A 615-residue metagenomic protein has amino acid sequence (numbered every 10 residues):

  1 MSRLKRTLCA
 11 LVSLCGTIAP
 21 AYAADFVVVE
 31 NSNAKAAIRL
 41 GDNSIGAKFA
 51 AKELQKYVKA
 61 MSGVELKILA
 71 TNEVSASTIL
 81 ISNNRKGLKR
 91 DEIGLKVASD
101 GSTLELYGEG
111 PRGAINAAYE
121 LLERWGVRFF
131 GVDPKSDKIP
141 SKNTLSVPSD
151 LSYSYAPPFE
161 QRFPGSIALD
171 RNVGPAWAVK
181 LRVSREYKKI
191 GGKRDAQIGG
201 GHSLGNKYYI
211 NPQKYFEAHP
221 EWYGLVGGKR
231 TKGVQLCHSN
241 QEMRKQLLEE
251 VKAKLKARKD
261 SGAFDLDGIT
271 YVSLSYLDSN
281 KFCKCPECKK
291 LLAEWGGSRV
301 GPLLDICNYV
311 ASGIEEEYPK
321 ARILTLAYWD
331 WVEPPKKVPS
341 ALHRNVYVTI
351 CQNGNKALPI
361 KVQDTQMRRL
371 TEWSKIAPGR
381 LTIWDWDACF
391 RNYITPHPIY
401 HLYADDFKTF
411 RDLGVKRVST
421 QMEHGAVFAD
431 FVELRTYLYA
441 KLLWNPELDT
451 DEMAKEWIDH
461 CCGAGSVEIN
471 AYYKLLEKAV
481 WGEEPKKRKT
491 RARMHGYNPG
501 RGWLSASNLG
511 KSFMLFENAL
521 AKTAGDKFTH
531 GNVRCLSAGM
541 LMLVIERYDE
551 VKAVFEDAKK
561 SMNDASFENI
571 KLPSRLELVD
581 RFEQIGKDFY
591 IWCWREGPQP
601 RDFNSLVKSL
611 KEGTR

Functional and structural regions predicted by a protein language model:
R3, Y22-K96, P140-Y153: Acidic, contiguous N-terminal accessory segments
C9-T17: Bacterial N-terminal signal peptides
I45, A50-E53, Y57, L88-T270 (+4 more regions): Feature activates predominantly on carbohydrate-active enzymes
E242-K245, A253, T365-V467, A471 (+1 more regions): Structured mid-domain segments that build the active-site/substrate or prosthetic-cofactor binding neighborhood
L292-V310, L342-K361, L438-L448: Acidic, His- and aromatic-enriched active-site or binding-groove loops in soluble protein domains that engage sugars
C307-P334, L381-A388, V418-Q421: Aromatic-lined carbohydrate-recognition surfaces of secreted/lumenal glycan-active proteins
L324-N353, I394-I399, V427-T436, R547: Substrate-binding cleft/loops of secretory-pathway carbohydrate-active enzymes
K337, G414, L442-R615: Catalytic domains of carbohydrate-active enzymes that cleave complex glycans
